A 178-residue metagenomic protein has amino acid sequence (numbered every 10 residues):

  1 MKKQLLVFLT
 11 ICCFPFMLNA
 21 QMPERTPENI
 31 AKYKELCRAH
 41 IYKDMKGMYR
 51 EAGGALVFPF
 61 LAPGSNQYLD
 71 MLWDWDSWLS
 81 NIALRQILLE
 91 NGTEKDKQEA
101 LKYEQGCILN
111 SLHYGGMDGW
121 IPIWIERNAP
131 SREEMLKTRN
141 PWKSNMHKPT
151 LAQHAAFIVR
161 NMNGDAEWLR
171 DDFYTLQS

Functional and structural regions predicted by a protein language model:
M1-Q21: Bacterial Sec-dependent N-terminal signal peptides
F8-L9, R50, I82: A ubiquitous, low-specificity "background" feature that marks scattered single residues across proteins without
Q21-L72, G106, N110: Low-complexity, Ser/Thr/Pro/Gly-enriched N-terminal "stalk/linker" regions
D70-S178: Aromatic-rich carbohydrate-recognition surfaces in CAZymes
